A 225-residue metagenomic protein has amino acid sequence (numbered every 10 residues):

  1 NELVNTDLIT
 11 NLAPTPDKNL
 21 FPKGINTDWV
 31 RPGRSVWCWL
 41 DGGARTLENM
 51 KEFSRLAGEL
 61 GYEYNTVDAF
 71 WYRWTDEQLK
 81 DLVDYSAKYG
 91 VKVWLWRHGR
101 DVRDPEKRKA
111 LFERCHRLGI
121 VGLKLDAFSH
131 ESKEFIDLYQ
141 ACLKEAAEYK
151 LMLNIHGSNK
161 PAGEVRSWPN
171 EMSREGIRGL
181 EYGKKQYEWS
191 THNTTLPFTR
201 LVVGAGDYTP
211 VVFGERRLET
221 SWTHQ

Functional and structural regions predicted by a protein language model:
N1-Y89, W94: Conserved structural scaffold segments of CAZyme catalytic domains across common CAZy folds
A69-H224: Aromatic- and carboxylate-enriched substrate-binding clefts and catalytic-loop regions of carbohydrate-active enzymes
